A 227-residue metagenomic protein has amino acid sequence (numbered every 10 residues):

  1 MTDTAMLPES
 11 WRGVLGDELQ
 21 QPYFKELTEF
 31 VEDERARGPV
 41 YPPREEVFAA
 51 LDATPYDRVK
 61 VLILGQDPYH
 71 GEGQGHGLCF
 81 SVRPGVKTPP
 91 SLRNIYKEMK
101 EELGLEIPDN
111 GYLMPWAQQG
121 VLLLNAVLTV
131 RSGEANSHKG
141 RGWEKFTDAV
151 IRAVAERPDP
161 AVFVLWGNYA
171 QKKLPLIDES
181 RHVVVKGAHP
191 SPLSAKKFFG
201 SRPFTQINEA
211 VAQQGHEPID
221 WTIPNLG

Functional and structural regions predicted by a protein language model:
A5, E9-S10, D17-L165, Y169-K172 (+5 more regions): A polyanion-binding, active-site-adjacent surface
